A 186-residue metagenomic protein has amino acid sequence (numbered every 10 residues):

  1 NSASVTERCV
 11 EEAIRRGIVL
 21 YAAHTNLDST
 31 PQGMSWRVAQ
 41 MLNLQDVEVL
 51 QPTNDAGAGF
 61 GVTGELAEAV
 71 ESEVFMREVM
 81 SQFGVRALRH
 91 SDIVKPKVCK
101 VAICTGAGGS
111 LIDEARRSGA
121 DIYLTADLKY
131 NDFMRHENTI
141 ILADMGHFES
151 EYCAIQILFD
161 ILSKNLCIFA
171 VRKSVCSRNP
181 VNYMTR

Functional and structural regions predicted by a protein language model:
N1-R186: Hydrophobic structural segments
